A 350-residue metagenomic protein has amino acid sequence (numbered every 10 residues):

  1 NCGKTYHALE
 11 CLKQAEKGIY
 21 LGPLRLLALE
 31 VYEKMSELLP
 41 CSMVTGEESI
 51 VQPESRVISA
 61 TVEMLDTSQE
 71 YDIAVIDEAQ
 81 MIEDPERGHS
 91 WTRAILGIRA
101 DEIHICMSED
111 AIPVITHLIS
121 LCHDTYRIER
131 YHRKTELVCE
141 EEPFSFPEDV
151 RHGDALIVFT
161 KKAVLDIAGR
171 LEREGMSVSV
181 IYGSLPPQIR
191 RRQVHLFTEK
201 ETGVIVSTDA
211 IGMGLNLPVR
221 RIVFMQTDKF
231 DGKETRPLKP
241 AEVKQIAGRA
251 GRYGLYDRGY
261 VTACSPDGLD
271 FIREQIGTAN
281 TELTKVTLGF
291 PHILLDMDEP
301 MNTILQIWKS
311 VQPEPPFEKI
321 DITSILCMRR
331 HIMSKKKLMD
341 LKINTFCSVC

Functional and structural regions predicted by a protein language model:
H7-L12, E86, S90, G97 (+1 more regions): Conserved interdomain hinge at the start of the Helicase C-terminal
E16-V31, H104-C106, I112, E148-E174 (+3 more regions): Conserved strand-helix element at the start of the C-terminal RecA-like helicase core
G18, Q80-V138: Post-DEXD/H (motif II) to motif III coupling segment of the RecA-like Helicase ATP-binding lobe
L26-Y71: Inter-Walker segment of RecA-like/P-loop motor cores
E33, S42-E54, D166, S177-T208: Conserved helicase ATPase core of P-loop NTP-dependent helicases/translocases
P53-I73, F197-N216: Conserved two-lobed SF2 helicase motor
D101-I112, E199-E201, L217-N280: Conserved segment of the helicase C-terminal RecA-like domain
A279-C350: Accessory helical-bundle/CTD segments and flexible terminal tails appended to RecA-like ATPase motors
